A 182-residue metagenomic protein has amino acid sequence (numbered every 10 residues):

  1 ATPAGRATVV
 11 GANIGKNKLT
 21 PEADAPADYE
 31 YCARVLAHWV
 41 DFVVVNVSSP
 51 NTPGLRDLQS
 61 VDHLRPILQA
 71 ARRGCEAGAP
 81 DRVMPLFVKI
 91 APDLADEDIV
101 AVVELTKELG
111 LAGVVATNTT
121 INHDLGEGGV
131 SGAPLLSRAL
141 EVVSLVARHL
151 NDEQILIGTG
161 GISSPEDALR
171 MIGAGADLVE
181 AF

Functional and structural regions predicted by a protein language model:
A1-V44, S49: Active-site beta->alpha loop and helix N-cap motifs at the rims of alpha/beta catalytic domains
G5-A12, E76-L94, V146-G158: Short beta-strand/loop segments at the ligand-binding rim of alpha/beta enzyme cores
A12, V45-N46, K89, V114 (+2 more regions): Conserved, mostly hydrophobic/aromatic
G15-L19, S48-P50, K89-D93, T117-I121 (+1 more regions): Active-site beta-loop-alpha junctions enriched in small/polar residues
K16-E30, R56-H63, F87-E108: Active-site glycine- and acidic-residue-rich loops that bind and position anionic ligands or nucleotide-like cofactors
A27, L94-E108, A147-D152, I162-V179: Catalytic cores of alpha/beta
V47-S49, G113-H123, A168-F182: Glycine-rich phosphate-binding active-site loops on the catalytic face of alpha/beta enzymes
P50-H63, I99-D152: Glycine/Thr-rich beta-alpha phosphate-binding loop at enzyme active sites
